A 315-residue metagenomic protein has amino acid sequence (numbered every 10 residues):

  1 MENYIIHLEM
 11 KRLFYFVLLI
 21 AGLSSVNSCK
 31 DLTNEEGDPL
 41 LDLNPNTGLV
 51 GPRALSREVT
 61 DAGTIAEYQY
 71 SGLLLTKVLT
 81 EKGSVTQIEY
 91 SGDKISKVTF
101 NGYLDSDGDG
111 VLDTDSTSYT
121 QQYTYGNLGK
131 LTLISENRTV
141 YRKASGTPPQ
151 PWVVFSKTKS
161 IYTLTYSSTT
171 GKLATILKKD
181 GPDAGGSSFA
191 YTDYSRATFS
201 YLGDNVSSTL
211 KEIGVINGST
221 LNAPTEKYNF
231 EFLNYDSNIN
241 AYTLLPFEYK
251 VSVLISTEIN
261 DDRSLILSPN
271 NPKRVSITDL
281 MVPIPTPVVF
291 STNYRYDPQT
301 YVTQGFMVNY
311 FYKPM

Functional and structural regions predicted by a protein language model:
M1-K11: N-terminal secretory signal peptides that target proteins for export/translocation
K11-L18: Sec-dependent signal peptide recognition, specifically the positively charged N-region followed immediately by
S24-S28: C-terminal motif of bacterial Sec signal peptides marking the signal peptidase cleavage site
D31-M315: Buried hydrophobic residues that stabilize the cores of well-folded domains
